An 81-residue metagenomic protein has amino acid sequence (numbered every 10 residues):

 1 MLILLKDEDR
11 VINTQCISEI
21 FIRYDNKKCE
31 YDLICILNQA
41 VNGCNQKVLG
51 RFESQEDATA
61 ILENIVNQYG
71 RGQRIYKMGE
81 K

Functional and structural regions predicted by a protein language model:
M1-K81: Eukaryotic intrinsically disordered, low-complexity regulatory linkers and tails enriched in Ser/Thr/Pro
